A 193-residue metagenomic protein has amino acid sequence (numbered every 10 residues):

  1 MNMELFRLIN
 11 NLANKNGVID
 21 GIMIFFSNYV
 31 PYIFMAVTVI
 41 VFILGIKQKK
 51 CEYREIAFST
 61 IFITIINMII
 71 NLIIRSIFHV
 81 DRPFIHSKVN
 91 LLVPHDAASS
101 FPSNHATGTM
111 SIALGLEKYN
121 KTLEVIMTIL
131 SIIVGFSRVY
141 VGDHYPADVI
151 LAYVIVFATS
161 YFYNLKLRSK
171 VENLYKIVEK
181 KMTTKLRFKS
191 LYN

Functional and structural regions predicted by a protein language model:
M1-D96, S111-E117, T122-V134: Hydrophobic alpha-helical bundle signature of multipass membrane enzymes
P94-N193: Membrane-embedded catalytic cores of phosphoryl/pyrophosphoryl-handling enzymes
